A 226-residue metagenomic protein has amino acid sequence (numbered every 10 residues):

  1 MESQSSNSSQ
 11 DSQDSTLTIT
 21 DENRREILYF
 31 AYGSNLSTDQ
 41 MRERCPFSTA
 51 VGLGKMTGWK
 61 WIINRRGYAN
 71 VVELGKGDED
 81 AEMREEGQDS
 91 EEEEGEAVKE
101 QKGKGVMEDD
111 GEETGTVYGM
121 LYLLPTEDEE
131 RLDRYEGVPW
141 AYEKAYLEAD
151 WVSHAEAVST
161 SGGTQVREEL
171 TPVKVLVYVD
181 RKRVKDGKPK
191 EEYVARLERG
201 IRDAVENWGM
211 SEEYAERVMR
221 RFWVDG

Functional and structural regions predicted by a protein language model:
M1-G226: Glycine-aromatic micro-motifs
